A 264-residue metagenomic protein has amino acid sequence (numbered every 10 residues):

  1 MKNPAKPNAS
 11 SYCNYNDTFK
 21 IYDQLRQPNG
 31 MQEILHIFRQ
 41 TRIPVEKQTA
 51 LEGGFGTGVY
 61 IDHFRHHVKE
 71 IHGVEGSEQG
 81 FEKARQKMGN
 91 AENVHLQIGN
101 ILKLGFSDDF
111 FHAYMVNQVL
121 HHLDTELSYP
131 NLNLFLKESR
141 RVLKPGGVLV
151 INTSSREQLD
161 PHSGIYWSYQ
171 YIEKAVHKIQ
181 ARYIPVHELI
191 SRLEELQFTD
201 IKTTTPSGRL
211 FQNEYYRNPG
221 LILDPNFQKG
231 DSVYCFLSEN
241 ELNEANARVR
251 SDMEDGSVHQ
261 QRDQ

Functional and structural regions predicted by a protein language model:
K2-E46, V59, H63, G80: Conserved class I S-adenosyl-L-methionine
L51, G56-K103, L134: Class I SAM-dependent methyltransferase SAM/SAH-binding core
L102-Y114: A short acidic, Gly/Pro-enriched loop at the edge of an enzyme's catalytic core that lines a small-molecule cofactor
H112-P130: A short SAM/SAH-binding and catalytic strip from SAM-dependent methyltransferases
N131-P145: A short glycine-rich, Lys/Arg-flanked "PGG" loop and its adjoining helix->strand segment in the class I
V148-Q180: Conserved class I S-adenosyl-L-methionine
A181-L196: Short alpha-helix
G208-R262: C-terminal helical/coil "lid" or tail adjacent to the Rossmann-like core of SAM-dependent
